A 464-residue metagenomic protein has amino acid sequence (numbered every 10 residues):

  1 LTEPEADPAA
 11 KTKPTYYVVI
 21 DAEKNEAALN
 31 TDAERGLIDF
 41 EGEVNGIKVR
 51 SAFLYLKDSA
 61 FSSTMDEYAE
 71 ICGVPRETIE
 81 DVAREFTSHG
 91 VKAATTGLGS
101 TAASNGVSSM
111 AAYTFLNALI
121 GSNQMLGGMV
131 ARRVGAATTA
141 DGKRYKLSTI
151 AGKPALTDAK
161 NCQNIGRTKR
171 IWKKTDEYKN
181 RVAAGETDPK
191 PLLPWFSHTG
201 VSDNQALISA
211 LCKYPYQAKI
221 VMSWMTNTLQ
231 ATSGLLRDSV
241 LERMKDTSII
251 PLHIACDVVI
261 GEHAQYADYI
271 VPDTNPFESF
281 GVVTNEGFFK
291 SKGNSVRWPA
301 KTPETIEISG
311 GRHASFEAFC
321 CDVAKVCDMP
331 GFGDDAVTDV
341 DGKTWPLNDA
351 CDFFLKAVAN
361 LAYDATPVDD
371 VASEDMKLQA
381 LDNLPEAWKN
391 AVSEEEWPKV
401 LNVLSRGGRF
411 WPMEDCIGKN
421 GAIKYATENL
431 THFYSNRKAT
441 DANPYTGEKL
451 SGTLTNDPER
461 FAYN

Functional and structural regions predicted by a protein language model:
L1-H89: Long, well-ordered, tryptophan-enriched scaffold segments
T31-D39, A118-Y266, T274-N275, V282-F288 (+2 more regions): Extended redox/cofactor-interaction regions of prokaryotic respiratory oxidoreductases
S59, E80-A93, L207-K219: Glycine-rich phosphate/diphosphate-binding loops that line cofactor/substrate pockets in enzymes
S59, I71-H89, A112-L126, R133 (+5 more regions): Generic, well-ordered alpha-helical scaffold segments in large soluble proteins
E67-V74, G97-N105, R133-T138, T226-L229: Conserved short loop/turn motifs at secondary-structure junctions
I79, A93-A94, G121-R132, H253-C256 (+5 more regions): Acidic/polar loop patches that form or flank catalytic/metal-binding clefts of enzymes that bind anionic ligands
S108-A111, F115, A137-L147, W345-F354: Eukaryote-specific, cytoplasm-facing alpha-helical/coiled-coil scaffolding segments in long proteins
N294, W298-P398, N402-V403, R409: Long, C-terminal catalytic modules of enzymes
